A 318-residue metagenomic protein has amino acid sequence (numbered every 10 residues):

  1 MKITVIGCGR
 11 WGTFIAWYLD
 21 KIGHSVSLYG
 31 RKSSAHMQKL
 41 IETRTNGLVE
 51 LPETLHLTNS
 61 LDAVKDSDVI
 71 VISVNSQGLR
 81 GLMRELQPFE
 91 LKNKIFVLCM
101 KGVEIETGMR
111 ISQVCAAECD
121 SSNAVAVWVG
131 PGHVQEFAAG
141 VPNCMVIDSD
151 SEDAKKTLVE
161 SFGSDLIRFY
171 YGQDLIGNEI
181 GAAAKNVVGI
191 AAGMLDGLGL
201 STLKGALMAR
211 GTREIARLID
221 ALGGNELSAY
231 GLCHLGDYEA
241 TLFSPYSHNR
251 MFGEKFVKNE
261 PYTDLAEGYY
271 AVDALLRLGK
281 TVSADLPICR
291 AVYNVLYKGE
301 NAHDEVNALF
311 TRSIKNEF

Functional and structural regions predicted by a protein language model:
M1-N59: NAD(P)+-binding Rossmann beta1-loop-alpha1 motif at the extreme N-terminus of oxidoreductases
G9, T13, S34, L57-T58 (+18 more regions): Electropositive phosphate-/nucleotide-binding environments in soluble metabolic enzymes
V49-H56, S121-A124, D165-I167, A284: A short helix-to-beta-strand connector/capping loop
L51, D62-K65, V69-G140, L158-E160: Rossmann-like NAD(P)(H) cofactor-binding subdomain of soluble oxidoreductases
K65-D66, A184, L235: Alpha-helix C-terminal capping/helix-to-coil transition sites in glycosyltransferase folds
G78, F89, V114-A124, P142-S228: Internal alpha-helical scaffold of NAD(P)-dependent oxidoreductase catalytic cores
A192-G193, D220-F318: NAD(P)-dependent Rossmann-like dehydrogenase/reductase catalytic/cofactor-binding core
